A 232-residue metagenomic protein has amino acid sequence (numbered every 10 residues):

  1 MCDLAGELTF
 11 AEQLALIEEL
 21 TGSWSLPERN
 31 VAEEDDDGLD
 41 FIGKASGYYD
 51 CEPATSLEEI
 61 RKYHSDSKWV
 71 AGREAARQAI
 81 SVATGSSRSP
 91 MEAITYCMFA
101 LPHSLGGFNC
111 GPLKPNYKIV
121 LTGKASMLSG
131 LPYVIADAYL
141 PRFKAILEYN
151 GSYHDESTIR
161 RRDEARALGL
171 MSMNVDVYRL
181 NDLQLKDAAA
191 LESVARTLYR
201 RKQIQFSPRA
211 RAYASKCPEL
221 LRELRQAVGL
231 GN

Functional and structural regions predicted by a protein language model:
M1-K62: Nuclease-adjacent, charged terminal/linker segments that flank catalytic cores
A45-N232: Surface segments flanking catalytic/ligand-binding clefts of nucleic-acid enzymes
